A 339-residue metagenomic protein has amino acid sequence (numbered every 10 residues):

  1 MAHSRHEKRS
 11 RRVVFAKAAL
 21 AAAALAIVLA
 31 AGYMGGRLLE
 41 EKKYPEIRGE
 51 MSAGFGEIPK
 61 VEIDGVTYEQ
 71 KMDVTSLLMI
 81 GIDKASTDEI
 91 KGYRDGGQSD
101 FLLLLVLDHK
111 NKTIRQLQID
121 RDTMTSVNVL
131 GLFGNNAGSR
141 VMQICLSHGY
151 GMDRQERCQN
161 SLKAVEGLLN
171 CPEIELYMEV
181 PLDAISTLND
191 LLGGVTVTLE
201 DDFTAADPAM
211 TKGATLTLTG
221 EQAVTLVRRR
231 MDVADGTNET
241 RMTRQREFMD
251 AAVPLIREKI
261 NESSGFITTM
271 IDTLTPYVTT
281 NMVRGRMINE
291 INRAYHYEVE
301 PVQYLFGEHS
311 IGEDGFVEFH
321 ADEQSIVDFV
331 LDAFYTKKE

Functional and structural regions predicted by a protein language model:
A2-S10, V14-A21, L29-E339: Non-catalytic, solvent-exposed segments at the cell envelope interface
